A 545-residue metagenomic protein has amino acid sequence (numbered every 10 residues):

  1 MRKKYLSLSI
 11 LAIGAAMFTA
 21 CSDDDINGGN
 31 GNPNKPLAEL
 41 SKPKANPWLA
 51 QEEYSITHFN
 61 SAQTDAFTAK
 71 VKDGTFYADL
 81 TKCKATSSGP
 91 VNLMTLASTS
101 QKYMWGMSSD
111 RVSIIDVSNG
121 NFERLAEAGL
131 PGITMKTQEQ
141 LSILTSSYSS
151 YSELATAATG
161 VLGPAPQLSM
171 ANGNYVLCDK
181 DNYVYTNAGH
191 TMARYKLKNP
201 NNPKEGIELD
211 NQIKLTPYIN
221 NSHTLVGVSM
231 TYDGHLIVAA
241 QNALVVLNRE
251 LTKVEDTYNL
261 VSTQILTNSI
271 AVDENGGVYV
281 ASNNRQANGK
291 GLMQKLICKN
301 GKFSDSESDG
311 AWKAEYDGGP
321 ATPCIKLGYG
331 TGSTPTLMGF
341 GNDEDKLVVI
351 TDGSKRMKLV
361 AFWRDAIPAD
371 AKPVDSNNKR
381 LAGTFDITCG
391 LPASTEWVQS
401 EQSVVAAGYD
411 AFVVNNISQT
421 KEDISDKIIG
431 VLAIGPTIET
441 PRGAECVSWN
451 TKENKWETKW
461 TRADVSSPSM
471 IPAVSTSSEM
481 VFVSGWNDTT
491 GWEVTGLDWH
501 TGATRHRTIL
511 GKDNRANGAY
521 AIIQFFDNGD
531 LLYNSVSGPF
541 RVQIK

Functional and structural regions predicted by a protein language model:
R2, I10, A15-K35: Bacterial Sec-dependent N-terminal signal peptides
E39-I115, L168-N182: Beta-strand-rich domains and repeat architectures in extracellular enzymes and scaffolds, especially beta-propellers
F67-C83, A126-A165, E208-N221, L260-S262 (+4 more regions): Surface-exposed loop and turn segments in beta-propeller and other repeat-based domains that flank or scaffold
S87-A97, G132-S147, V161-L177, T216-S229 (+5 more regions): Repeated scaffold domains used in trafficking and secretory/extracellular systems, primarily beta-propellers
S98-S100, C178-K180, M230-D233, V272-N275 (+4 more regions): Residue-level detector of Asp-centered blade-edge/turn motifs that repeat once per structural unit in beta-propeller
A271-E396: Long, internal scaffold/assembly segments composed of regular secondary structure
D345-I350, Q399-T508, D513: Loop/turn-rich, solvent-exposed surfaces of beta-rich toroidal or solenoidal domains
N517-K545: Blade-level signature of beta-propeller repeat domains, shared across WD40, Kelch, NHL, RCC1 and BNR/Asp-box propellers
